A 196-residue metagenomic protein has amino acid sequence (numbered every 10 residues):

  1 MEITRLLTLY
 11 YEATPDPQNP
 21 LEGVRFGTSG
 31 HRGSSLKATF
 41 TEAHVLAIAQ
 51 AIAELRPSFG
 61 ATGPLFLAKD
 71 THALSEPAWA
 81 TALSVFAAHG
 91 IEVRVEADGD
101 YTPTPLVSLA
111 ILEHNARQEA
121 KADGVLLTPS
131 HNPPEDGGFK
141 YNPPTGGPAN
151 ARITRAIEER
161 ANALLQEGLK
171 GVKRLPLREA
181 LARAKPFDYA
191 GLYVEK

Functional and structural regions predicted by a protein language model:
M1-E22, Q118, G137-K196: Gly/Ser/Thr-enriched, mixed-charge loops and adjacent short helices that form phosphate/oxyanion-binding elements
T4, A61-T62, F66-E135: N-terminal small/polar loop signature for handling phosphorylated ligands or for N-terminal nucleophile
L21-F40, P129-N132: Conserved phosphate/anionic-ligand binding catalytic regions in large, soluble enzymes, centered on
G27-G30, A87-H89, P134-F139, P176: Short acidic (Asp/Glu) and glycine-rich catalytic loops that position anionic groups and cofactors
G30-K37, G63-A68, E179-R183: Glycine- and acidic
H31-G33, H72, D100, S130-N132 (+2 more regions): Short, glycine-/Ser/Thr-/acidic-enriched flexible segments
F40-A53, L74-S75, G99-P103, P186-K196: Phosphate/oxyanion-binding active-site loops and adjacent basic polyanion-contact surfaces
A49-L65: Glycine-rich phosphate/diphosphate-binding loops that line cofactor/substrate pockets in enzymes
